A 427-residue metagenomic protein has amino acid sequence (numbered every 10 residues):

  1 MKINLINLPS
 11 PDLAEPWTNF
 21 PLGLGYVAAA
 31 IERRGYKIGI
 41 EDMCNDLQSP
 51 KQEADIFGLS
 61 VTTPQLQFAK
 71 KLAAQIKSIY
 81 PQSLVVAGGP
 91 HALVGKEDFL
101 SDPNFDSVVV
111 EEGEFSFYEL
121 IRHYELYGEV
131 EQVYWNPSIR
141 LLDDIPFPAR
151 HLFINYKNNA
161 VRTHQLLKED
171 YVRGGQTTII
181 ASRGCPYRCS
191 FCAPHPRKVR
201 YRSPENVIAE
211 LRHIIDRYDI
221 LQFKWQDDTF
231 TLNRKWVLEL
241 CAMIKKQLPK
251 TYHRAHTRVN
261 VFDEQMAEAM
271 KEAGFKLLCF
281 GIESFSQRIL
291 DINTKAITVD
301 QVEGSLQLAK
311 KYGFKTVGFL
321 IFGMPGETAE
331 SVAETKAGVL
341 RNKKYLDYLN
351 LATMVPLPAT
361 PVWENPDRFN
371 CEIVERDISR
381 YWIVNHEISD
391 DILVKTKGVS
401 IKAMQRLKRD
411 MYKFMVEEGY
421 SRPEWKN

Functional and structural regions predicted by a protein language model:
M1-D219: Acidic, low-complexity intrinsically disordered segments
K2-A14, E330-N427: C-terminal accessory regions of radical SAM enzymes
S49-L59, L66, Q301-V332, S400-N427: N-terminal/domain-start segments enriched in small and hydrophobic, helix-friendly residues, covering either
K77-Q82, P103-N104, K245-T251, Y312 (+1 more regions): Short helix-capping segments at alpha-helix termini
K96-P103, M266, G326-R341: Catalytic cores of alpha/beta
F105, I220, F275, K344-L346: A structural motif
H151-T316, F322, A337: Radical SAM [4Fe-4S] cluster-binding motif and immediate context
